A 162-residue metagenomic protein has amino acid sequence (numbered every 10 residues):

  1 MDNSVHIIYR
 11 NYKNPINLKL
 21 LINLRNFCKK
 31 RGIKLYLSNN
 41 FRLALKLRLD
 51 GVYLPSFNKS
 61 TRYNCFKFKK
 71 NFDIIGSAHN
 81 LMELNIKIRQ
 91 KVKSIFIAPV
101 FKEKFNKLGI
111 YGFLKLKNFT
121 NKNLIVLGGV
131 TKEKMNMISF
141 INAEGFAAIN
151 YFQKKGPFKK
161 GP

Functional and structural regions predicted by a protein language model:
M1-D2, L47, Q90, F119 (+1 more regions): Structural motif
M1-V5, E83-S94: Alpha/beta enzyme core
N3-F68: N-terminal active-site wall of soluble small-molecule enzyme domains
S4-I8, G32-Y36, D50-Y53, N71-I75 (+3 more regions): Structural preference for beta-strand elements that scaffold enzyme active sites
I7, A44, K87, I95 (+2 more regions): Conserved, mostly hydrophobic/aromatic
I22, N106-K115: Charged helix-capping and loop-helix junction motifs
K34-R42, S56-F57, I75-L84, K122-E133 (+1 more regions): Glycine-rich beta-to-alpha transition loops that act as phosphate-gripper elements at the mouths of alpha/beta enzyme
V52-C65, S94-G109, V130-P162: Glycine-rich phosphate-binding active-site loops on the catalytic face of alpha/beta enzymes
